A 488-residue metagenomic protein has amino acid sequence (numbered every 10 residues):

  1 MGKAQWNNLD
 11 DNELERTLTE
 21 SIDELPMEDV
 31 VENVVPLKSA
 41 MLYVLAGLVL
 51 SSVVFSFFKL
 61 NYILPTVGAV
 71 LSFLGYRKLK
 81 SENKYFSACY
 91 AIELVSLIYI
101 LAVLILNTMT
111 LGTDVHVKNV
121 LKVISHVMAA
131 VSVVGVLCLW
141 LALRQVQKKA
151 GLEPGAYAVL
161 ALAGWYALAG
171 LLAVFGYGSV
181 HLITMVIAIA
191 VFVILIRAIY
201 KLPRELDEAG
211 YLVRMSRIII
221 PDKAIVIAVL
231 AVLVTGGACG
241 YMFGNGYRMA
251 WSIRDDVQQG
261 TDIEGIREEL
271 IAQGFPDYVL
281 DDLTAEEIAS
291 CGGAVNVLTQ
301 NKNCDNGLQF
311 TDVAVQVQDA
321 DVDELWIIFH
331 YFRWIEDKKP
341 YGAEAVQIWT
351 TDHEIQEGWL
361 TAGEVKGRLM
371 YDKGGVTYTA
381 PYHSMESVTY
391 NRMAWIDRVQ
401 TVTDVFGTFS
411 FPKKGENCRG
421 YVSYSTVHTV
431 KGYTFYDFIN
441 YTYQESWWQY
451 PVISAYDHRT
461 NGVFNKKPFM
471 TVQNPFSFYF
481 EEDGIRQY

Functional and structural regions predicted by a protein language model:
G2-F57, I63-L111, V133-L172, I189-I225: Membrane-interface extramembranous regions at the lipid-water interface
N7, E15, T19, D23-P26 (+4 more regions): Charged, terminal alpha-helix-loop-beta segments that serve as non-catalytic nucleic-acid engagement and/or assembly
S51-P65, A102-A129, A169-A188, G236-I253: Membrane-helix interface segments in multi-pass membrane proteins
V103-L106, T110-H116, V120-A129, I335-R419: Structured domain cores in non-transmembrane regions
L212-R248: Internal/C-terminal transmembrane anchor helices
Y247-I266: Alpha-helical transmembrane signal-anchor/signal-peptide segments
E269-K366: Short N-terminal edge-element motif at the start of the domain
Y424-Y488: Extracytoplasmic/luminal low-complexity segments enriched in Pro/Gly and acidic/polar residues that act as flexible
